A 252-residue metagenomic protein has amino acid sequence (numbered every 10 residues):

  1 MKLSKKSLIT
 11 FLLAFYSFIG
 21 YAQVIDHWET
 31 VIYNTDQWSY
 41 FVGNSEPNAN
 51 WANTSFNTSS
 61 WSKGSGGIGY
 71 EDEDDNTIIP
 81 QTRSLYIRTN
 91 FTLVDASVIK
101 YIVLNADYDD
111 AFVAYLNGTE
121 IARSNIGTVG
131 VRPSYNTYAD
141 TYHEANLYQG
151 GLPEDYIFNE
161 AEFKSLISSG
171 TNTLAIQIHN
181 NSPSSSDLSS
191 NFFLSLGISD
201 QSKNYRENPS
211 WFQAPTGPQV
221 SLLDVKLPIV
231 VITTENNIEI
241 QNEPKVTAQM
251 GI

Functional and structural regions predicted by a protein language model:
M1-F11: Bacterial N-terminal signal peptides that target proteins for export
S17-I19: N-terminal signal peptide c-region/cleavage motif recognized by signal peptidases
V24-T54, S221-V225: GGW-centered surface loops in extracellular recognition modules
W38, W61, R83, F91 (+2 more regions): Aromatic-lined ligand-binding clefts that engage carbohydrates, nucleic acids, or primary amines
T54-N90: Surface-exposed, low-complexity/disordered Ser/Thr/Gly/Pro/Asn-rich loops and linkers
T119-E160: Exoplasmic/lumenal beta-rich domain surfaces
I176-S185: Short beta-strand-plus-loop segments that form exposed binding edges in beta-rich domains
L188-I252: Phosphate-handling architecture centered on phosphoinositide signaling
